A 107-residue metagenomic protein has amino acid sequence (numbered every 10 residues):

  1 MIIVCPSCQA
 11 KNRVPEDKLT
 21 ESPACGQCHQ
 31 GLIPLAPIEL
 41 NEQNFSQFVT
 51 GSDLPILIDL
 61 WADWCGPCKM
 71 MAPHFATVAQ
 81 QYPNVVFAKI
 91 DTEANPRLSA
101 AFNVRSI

Functional and structural regions predicted by a protein language model:
M1-L57, D63-V86, E93-I107: Proteins that catalyze or organize thiol-disulfide redox chemistry and the adjacent proteostasis machinery handling
